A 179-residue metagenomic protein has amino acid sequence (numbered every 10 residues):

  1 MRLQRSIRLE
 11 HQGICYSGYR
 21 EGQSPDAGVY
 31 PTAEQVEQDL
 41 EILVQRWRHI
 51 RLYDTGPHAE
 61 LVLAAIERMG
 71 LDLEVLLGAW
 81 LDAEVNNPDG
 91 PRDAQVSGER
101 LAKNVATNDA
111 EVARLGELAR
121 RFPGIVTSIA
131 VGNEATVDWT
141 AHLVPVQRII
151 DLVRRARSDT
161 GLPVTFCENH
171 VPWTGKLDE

Functional and structural regions predicted by a protein language model:
M1-Q38, I42: Boundary/entry segment of secreted carbohydrate-active catalytic domains
I14, I50, I129: Conserved, mostly hydrophobic/aromatic
Y16-Y19, T55, G78-E84, V131-T136 (+1 more regions): Active-site beta-loop-alpha junctions enriched in small/polar residues
V29-A33, T55, N108, V146: A conditional alpha-helix N-cap/helix-loop micro-motif detector
E34-H58: Catalytic domains of carbohydrate-active enzymes, especially glycoside hydrolases
P57-V62, A110-E117, E168-D178: Alpha-helical scaffolding within the catalytic cores of extracellular/periplasmic polymer-degrading hydrolases
V62-L162: Substrate-binding cleft of extracellular glycoside hydrolase catalytic domains
